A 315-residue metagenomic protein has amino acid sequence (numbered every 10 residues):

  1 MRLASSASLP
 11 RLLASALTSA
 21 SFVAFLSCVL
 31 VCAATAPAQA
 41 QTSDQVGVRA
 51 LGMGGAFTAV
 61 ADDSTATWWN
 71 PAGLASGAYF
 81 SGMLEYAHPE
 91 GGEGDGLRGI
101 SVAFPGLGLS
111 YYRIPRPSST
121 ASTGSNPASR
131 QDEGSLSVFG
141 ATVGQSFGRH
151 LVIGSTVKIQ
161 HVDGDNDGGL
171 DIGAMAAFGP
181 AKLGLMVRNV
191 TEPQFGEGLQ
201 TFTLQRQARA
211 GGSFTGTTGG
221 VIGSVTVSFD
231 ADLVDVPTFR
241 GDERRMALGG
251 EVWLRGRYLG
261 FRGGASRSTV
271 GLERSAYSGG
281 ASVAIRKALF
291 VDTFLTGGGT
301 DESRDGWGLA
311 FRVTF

Functional and structural regions predicted by a protein language model:
M1-T18: N-terminal secretory signal peptides that target proteins for export/translocation
S5, C32-P37: Acidic, Pro/Ser/Gly/Ala-rich intrinsically disordered segments
L12, C28, T42-S43: Generic detector of short alpha-helix boundary/capping microenvironments and adjacent low-complexity segments
S15-A34: Bacterial N-terminal signal peptides
Q39-F315: Subset of outer-membrane beta-barrel
